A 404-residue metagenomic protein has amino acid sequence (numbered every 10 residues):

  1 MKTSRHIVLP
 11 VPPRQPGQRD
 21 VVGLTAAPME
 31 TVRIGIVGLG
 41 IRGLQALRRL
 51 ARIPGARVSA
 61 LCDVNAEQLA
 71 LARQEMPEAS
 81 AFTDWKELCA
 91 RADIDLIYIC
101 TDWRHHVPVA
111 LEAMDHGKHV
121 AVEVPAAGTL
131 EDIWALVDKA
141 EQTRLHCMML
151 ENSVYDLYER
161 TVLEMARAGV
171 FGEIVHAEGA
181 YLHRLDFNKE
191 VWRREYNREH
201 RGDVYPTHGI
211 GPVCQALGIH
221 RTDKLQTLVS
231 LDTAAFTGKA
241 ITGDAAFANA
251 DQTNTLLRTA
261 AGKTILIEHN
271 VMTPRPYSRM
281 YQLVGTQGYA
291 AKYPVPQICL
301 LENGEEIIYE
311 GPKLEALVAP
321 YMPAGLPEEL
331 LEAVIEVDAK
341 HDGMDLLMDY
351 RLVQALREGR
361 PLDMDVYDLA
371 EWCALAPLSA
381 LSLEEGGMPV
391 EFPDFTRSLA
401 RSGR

Functional and structural regions predicted by a protein language model:
K2-M76: N-terminal Rossmann-like dinucleotide-binding module
K2-V22, C214, Y277-V284, A291-P294 (+2 more regions): C-terminal helical cap and adjacent loop that interface with cofactors, partners, or active-site loops
A60, L96, H176: Short, Asp-centered acidic motifs that coordinate Mg2+ and/or phosphate in catalytic or ligand-binding sites
E78-W85: Conserved SAM-binding strand-loop segment of SAM-dependent methyltransferases
T83, V122, E151, S230-D232: Short loop/edge segments at beta-strand edges and connector loops that shape dinucleotide/nucleotide cofactor-binding
L96, D102-W103, V107-V154, G169: Beta-strand-loop-alpha-helix segment that lines the small-molecule cofactor/substrate pocket of alpha/beta enzymes
T143-H146, S153-F247: Predominantly a Rossmann-like dinucleotide-binding segment in NAD(P)-dependent oxidoreductases
H200-I307: Glycine-rich, aromatic-lined ligand/substrate-binding cores of catalytic and carbohydrate-binding domains
